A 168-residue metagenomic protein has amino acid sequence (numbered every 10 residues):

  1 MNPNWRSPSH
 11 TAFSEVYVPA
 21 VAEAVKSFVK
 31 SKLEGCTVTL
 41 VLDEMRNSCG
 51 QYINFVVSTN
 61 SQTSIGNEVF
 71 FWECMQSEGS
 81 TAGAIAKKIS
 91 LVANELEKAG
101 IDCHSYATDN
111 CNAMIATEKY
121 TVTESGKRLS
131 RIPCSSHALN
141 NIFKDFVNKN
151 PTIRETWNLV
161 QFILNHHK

Functional and structural regions predicted by a protein language model:
M1-K168: Active-site neighborhood segments
